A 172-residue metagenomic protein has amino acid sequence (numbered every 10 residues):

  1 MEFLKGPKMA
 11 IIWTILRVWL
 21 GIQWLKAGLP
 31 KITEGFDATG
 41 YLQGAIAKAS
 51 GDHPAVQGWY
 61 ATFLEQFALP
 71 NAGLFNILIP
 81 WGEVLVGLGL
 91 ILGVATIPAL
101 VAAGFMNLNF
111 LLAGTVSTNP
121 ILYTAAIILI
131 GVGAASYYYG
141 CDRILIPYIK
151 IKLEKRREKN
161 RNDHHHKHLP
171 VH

Functional and structural regions predicted by a protein language model:
M1-L85, L92-H172: Extended, low-polarity transmembrane helix blocks
